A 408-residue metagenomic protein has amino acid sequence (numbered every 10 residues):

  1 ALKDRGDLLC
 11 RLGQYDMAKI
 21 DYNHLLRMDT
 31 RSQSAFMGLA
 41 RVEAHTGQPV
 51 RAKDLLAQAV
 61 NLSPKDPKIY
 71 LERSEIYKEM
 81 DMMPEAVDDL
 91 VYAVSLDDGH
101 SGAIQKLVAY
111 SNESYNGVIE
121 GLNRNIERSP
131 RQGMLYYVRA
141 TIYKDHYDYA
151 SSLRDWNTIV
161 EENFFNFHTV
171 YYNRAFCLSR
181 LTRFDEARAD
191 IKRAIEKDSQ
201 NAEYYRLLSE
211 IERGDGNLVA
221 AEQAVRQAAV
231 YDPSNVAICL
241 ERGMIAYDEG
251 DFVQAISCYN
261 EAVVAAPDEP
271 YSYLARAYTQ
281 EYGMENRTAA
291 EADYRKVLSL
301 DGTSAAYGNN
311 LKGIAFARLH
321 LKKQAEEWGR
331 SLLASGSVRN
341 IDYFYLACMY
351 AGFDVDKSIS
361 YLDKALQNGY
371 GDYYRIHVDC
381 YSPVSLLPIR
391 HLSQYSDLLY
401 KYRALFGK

Functional and structural regions predicted by a protein language model:
K3, D7-C10, M37, A44 (+12 more regions): Position-specific recognition of the canonical hydrophobic site in helix A of tetratricopeptide repeat
D4, G38, E72, K106-L107 (+7 more regions): Canonical tetratricopeptide repeat
S34, K68, G102, M134 (+9 more regions): Start-of-helix register in tetratricopeptide repeats
M83, V87-V91, S95-A103, L107 (+2 more regions): Long, contiguous interaction/recruitment modules in multidomain scaffold/adaptor proteins
N116, L122, I126-T141, D145 (+6 more regions): Alpha-helical protein-protein interaction modules
